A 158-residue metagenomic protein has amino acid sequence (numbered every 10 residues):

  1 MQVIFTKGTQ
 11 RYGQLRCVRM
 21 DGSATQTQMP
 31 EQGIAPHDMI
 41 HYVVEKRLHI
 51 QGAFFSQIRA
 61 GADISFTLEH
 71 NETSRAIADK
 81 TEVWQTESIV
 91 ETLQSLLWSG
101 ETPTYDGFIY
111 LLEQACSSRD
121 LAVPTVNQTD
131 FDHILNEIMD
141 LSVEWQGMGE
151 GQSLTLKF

Functional and structural regions predicted by a protein language model:
M1-Q10, Q14-C17, S23, T27 (+3 more regions): Metalloprotease/metallohydrolase-associated module, dominated by Zn2+-dependent proteases
V44: Short active-site segment of divalent metal-dependent hydrolases/proteases that encodes the spacing between
